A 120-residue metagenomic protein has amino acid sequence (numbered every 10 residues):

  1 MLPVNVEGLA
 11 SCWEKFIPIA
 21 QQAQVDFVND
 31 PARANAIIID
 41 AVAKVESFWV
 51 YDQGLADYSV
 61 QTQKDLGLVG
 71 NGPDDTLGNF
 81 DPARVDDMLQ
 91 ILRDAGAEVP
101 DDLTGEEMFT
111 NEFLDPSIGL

Functional and structural regions predicted by a protein language model:
M1-V6, I17, N111: Periplasmic-binding protein-like
G8-D94: Secondary-structure end/capping motifs
P82-L120: Conserved C-terminal helix/tail region of periplasmic/extracytoplasmic solute-binding proteins
